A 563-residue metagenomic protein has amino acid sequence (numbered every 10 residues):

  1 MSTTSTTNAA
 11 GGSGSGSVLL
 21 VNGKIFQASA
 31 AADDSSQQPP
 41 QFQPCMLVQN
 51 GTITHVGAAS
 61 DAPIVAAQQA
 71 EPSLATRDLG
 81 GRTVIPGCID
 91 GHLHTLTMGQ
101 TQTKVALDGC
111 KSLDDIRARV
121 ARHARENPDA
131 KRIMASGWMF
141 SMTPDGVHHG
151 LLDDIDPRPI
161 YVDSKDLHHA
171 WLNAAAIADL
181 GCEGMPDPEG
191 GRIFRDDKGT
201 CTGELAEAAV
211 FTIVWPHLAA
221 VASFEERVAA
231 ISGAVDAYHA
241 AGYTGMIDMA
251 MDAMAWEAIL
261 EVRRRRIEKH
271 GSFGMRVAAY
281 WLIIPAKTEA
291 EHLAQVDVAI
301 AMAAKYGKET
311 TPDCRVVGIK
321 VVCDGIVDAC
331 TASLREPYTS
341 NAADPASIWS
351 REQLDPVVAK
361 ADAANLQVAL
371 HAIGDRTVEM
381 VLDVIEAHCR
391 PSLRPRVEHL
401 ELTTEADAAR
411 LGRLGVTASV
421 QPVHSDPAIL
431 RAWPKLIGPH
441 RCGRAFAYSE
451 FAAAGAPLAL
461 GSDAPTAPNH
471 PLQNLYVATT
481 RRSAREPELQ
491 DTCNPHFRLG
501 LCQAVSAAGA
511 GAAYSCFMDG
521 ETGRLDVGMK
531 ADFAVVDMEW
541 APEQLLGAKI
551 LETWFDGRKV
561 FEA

Functional and structural regions predicted by a protein language model:
S2-S15, P72: Intrinsically disordered, low-complexity regions enriched in glycine and serine
G14-N22, F26-Q295, V321, I326-K360 (+6 more regions): Divalent metal-binding segments
H55, L551-E552, F561: A structural microfeature
H94, T311-T331, L414-D426: Non-cysteine beta-strand/loop elements that form the S-adenosyl-L-methionine
G191-G199, T403, R410, L414: Hydrophobic membrane-embedded alpha-helices and membrane-water interface caps/short interhelical or interfacial loops
R264-M275, M302-P312, A363-A364, E386-R394 (+2 more regions): Secondary-structure transition/capping motifs at alpha-helix termini and the adjoining loop/turn into the next element
S272-K320, R394-E405, R431, K435-A459: Phosphate/diphosphate-binding loops
V358-A369, R376-P395, H399-L400, E405 (+3 more regions): His/Asp/Glu-enriched, well-ordered alpha-helical/loop segment that forms or immediately abuts the divalent-metal
